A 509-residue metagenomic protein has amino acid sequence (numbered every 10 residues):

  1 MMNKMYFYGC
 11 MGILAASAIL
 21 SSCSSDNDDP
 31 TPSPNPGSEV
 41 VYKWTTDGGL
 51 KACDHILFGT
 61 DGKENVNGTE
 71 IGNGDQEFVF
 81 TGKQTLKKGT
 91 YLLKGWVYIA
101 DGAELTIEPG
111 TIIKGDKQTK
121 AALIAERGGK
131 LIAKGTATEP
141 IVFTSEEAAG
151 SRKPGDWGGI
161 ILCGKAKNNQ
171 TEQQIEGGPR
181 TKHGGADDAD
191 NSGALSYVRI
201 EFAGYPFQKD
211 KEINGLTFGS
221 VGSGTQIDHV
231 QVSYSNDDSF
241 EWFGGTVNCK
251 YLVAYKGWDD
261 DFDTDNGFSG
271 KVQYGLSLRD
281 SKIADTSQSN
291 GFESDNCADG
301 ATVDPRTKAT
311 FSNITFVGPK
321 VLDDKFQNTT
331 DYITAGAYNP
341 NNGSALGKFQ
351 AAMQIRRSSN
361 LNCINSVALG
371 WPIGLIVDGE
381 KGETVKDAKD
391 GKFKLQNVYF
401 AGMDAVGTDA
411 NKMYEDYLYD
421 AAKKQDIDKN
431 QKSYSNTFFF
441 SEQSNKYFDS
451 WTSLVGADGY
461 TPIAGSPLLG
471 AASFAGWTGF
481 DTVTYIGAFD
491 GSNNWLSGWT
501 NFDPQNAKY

Functional and structural regions predicted by a protein language model:
M1-C10: Bacterial N-terminal signal peptides that target proteins for export
A18-S22: C-terminal motif of bacterial Sec signal peptides marking the signal peptidase cleavage site
S24-Y509: Beta-strand/loop edge motif enriched in small/polar residues
